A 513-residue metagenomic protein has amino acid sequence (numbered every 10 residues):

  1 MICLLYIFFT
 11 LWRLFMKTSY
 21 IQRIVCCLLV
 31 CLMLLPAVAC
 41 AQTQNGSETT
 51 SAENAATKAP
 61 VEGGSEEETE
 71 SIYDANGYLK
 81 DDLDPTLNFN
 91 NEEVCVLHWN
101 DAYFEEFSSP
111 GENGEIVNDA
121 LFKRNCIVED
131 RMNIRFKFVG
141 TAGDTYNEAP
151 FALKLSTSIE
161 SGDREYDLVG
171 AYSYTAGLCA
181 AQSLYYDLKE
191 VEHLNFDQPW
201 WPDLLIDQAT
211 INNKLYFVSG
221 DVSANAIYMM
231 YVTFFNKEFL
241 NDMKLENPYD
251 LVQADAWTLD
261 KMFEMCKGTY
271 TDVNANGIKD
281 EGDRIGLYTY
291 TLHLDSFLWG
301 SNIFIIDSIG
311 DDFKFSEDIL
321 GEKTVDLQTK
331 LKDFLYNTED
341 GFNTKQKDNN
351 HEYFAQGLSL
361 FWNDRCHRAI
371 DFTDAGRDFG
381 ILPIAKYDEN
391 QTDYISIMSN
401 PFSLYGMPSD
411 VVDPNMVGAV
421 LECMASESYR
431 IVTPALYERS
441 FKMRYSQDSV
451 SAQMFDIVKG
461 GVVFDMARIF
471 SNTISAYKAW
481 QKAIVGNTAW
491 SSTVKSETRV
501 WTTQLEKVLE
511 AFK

Functional and structural regions predicted by a protein language model:
M1-S71, V128, V420, A511-K513: Gram-positive cell-envelope targeting signals
N90-E115, I134-F138, D167-L168, V420: Short, well-ordered beta-strand elements
C95-A102, D163-V169, S173, I211-T233 (+2 more regions): Extracytoplasmic/periplasmic solute-binding protein
E106-N133, T233: Short, polar/charged alpha-helical segment
R131-T210: Extracytoplasmic "Venus flytrap"/periplasmic binding protein-like
F263-K267, F297, I303-K345: Glycine-centered hinge/linker elements that transmit conformational signals in sensory and ligand-binding systems
T373-F441: Extracytoplasmic/periplasmic substrate-recognition and gating elements
S409-G418, S428-K513: Conserved C-terminal helix/tail region of periplasmic/extracytoplasmic solute-binding proteins
